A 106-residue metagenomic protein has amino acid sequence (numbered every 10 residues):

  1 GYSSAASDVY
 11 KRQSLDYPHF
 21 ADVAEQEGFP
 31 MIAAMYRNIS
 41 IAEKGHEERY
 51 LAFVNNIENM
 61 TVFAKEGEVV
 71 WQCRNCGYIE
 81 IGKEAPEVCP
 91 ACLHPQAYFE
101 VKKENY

Functional and structural regions predicted by a protein language model:
G1-A6, Y10: Single conserved hydrophobic/aromatic residue that forms the stacking wall/gate of nucleotide- or nucleobase-binding
S4, R49-I57: Conserved alpha-helical segments that form or flank metal/cofactor-binding pockets of metalloenzymes
R12-V23, I32-A52: A structural feature that tracks compact, well-ordered secondary-structure segments with a strong bias toward
I57-F63, E68: Cys/His-rich Zn2+-binding cysteine-cluster or related metal-binding knuckle/ribbon modules and their
V70, P86: Residues immediately within or flanking Cys/His clusters that coordinate Zn2+ in small zinc-binding modules
C73-C76, C89-C92: Short cysteine-rich clusters marking metal-coordination/redox-active sites
I79-E84, H94-E100: Short functional micro-motifs and their immediate structural scaffolds
E100-Y106: Short metal-binding segments enriched for Cys and/or His
